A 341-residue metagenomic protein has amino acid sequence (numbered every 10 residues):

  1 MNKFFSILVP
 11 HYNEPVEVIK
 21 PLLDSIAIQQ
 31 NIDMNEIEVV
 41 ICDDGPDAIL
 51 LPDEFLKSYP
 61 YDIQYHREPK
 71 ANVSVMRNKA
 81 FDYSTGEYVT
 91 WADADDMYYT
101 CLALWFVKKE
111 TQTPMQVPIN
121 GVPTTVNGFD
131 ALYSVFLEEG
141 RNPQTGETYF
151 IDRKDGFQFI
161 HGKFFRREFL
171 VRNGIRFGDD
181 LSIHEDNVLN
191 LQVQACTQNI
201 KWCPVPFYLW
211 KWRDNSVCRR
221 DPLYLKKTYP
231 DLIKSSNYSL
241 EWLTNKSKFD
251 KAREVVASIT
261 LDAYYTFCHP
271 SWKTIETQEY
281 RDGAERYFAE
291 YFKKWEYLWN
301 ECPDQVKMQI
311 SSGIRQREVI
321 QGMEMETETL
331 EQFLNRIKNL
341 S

Functional and structural regions predicted by a protein language model:
K3-S6, S25, E38, V188: Cell-envelope/extracellular polymer assembly enzymes that use nucleotide-activated donors
E14-Q30: Short, well-formed alpha-helical segments that are part of the catalytic scaffolds of diverse glycosyltransferases
N35-P46, Q64-P69: Short beta-strand/loop segment that forms part of the nucleotide-sugar
I41-P52, D93: A conserved acidic beta->alpha catalytic loop
Y65, M115, W272-S341: Membrane-interface aromatic/basic loop that binds lipid-linked glycans or pyrophosphate carriers, typified by
E68-S84: Glycine-rich, basic loop-to-helix element that forms the pyrophosphate-binding segment of sugar-nucleotide handling
V73, A94-C203, Y208-K227, S247: Donor-binding/catalytic cores of nucleotide-activated saccharide and glycerol-phosphate transferases/polymerases
V89: Short aromatic/hydrophobic "clamp" motif used to bind/position activated sugar donors
